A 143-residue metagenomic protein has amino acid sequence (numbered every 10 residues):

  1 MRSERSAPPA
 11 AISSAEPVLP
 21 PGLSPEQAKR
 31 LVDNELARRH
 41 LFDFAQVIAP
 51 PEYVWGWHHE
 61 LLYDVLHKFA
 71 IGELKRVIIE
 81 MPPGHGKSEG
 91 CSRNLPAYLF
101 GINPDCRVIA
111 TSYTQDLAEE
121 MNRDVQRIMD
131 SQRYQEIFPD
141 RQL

Functional and structural regions predicted by a protein language model:
S6-L143: Phosphate/NTP-binding elements of NTP-utilizing enzymes
